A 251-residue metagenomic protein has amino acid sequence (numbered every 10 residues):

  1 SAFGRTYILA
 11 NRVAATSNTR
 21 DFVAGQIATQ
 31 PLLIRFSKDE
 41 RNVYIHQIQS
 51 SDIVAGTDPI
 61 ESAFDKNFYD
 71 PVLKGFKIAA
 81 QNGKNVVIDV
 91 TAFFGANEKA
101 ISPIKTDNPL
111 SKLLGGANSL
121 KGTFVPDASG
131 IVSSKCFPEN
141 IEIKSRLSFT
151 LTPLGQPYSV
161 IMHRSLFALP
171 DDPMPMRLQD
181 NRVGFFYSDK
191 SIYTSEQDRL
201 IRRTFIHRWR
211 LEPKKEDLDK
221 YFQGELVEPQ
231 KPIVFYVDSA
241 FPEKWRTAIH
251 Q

Functional and structural regions predicted by a protein language model:
S1-F241, T247: Auxiliary tRNA-acceptor-end handling modules of aminoacyl-tRNA synthetases
H250: Active-site recognition of the HExxH zinc-binding catalytic motif
